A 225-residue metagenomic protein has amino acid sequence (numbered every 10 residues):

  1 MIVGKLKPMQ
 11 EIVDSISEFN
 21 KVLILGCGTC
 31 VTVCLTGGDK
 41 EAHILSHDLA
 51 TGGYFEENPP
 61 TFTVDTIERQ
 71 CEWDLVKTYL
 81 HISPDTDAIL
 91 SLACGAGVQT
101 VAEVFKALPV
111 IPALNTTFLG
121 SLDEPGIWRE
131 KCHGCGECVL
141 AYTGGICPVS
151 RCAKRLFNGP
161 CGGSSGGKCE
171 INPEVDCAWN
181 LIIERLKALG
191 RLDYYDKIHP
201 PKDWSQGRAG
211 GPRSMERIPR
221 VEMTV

Functional and structural regions predicted by a protein language model:
M1-T63, K77-I89, E103-Y142, I146-V225: Iron-sulfur (Fe-S) cluster-binding modules
I67-Y79: Structural motif
S91-G95: N-terminal glycine-rich "phosphate-gripper" loop used for MgATP/nucleotide binding and carboxylate activation
G97-Q99: Short, well-ordered alpha-helical microsegments
